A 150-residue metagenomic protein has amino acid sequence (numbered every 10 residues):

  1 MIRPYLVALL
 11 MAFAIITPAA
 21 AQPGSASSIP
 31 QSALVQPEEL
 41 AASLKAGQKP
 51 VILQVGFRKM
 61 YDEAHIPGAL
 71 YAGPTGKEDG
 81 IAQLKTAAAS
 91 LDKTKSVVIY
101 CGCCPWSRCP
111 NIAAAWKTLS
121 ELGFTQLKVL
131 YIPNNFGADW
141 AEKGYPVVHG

Functional and structural regions predicted by a protein language model:
M1-V7: Bacterial N-terminal signal peptides that target proteins for export
A8-T17: Bacterial N-terminal signal peptides
A14, Q54-V55, L130: Active-site-adjacent beta-strand anchor residues
T17-L34, D62-G150: Rhodanese-like catalytic fold shared by cysteine-dependent sulfurtransferases and DSP/PTP-type phosphatases
Q31-S43: A short, well-structured juxtamembrane/interface segment
L40, V51-G56, A69-A72: Short hydrophobic beta-strand that contains or immediately precedes a catalytic carboxylate
A41-A46, A87: Short amphipathic alpha-helices and their capping/turn segments at secondary-structure boundaries
L44-I52, G68, Q126: Short active-site oxyanion
